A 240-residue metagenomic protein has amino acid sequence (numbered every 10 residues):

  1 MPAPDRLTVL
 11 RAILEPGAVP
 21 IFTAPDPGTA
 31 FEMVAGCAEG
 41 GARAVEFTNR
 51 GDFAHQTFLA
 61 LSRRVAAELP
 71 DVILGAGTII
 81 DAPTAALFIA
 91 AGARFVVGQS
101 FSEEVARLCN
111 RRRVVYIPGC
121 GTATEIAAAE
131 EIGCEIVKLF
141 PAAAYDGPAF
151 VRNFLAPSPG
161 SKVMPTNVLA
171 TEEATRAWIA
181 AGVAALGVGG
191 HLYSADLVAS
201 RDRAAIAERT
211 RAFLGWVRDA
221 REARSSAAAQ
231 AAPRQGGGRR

Functional and structural regions predicted by a protein language model:
M1-P83, L87-A91, A180, S200-A223: Conserved N-terminal beta1-alpha1 strand-loop-helix module at the mouth
P16-A18, V65-A76, A93-R94, C109-I117 (+1 more regions): Short beta-strand/loop segments at the ligand-binding rim of alpha/beta enzyme cores
I21-T23, A44-D52, V72-I80, A85 (+3 more regions): Catalytic beta/alpha-barrel core
T29, T57, P83-T84, E104-V105 (+3 more regions): Short acidic active-site motifs
A76-G77, P165-L169, L186-G190: Glycine-rich beta-strand-to-loop/alpha-helix junction loops that act as flexible
D81-A91, T124-I132, A170-L186: Catalytic cores of alpha/beta
V96-V105, K138-G147, V183-R203: Glycine-rich phosphate-binding active-site loops on the catalytic face of alpha/beta enzymes
C109-V114, A195-A229, R234, R239: C-terminal helical cap(s) of enzyme catalytic domains, especially alpha/beta-barrels
